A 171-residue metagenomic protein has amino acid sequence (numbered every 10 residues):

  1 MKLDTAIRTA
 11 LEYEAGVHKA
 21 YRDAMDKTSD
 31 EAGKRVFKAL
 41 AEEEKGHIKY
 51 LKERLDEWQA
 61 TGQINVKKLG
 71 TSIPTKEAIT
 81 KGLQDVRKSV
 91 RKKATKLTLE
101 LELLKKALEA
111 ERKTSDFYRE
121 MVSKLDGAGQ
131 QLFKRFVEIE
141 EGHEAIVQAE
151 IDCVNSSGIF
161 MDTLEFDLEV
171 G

Functional and structural regions predicted by a protein language model:
M1-G171: Non-heme di-metal
